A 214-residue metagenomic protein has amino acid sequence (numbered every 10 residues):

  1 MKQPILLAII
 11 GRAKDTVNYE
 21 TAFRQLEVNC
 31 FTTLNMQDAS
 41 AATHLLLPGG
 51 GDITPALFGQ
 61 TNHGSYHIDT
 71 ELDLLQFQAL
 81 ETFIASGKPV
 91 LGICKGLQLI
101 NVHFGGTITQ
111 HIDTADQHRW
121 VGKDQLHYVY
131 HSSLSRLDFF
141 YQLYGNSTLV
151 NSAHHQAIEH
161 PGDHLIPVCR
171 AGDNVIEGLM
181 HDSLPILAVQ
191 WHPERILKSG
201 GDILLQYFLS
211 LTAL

Functional and structural regions predicted by a protein language model:
M1-I93, N101-T109, D113-Y144, E159-L165 (+2 more regions): N-terminal beta1-alpha1 cap of cysteine-dependent amidohydrolase-like domains
Q98: Cytosolic ligand/metal-binding cores
L143-G145, D182-S183: Short hydrophobic "helix-edge" motifs at membrane interfaces and signal-peptide entry regions
S152-H155: A glycine-rich beta-turn/hairpin centered on an aromatic-Pro dipeptide
A157, V168, G178: Short, surface-exposed charged micro-motifs
V175-D182: Short, surface-exposed beta-strand/loop micro-motifs that present aromatic residues
L187-W191: Active-site-proximal beta-strand elements of phosphoester/diester hydrolases
